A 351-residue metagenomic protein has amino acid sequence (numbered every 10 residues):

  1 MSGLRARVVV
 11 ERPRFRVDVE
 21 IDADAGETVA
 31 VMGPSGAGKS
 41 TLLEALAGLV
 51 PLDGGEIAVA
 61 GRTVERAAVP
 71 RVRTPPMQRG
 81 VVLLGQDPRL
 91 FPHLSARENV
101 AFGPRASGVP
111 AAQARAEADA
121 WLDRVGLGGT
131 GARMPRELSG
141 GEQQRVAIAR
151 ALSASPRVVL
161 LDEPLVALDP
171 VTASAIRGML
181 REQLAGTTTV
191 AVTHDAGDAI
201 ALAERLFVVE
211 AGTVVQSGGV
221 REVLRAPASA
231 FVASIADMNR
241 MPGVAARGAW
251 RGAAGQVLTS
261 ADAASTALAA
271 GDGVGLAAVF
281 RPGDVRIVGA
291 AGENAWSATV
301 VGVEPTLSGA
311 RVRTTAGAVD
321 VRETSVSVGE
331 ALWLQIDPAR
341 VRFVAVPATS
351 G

Functional and structural regions predicted by a protein language model:
S2-T28, M32-S40, A45-P51, R62-T63 (+1 more regions): Non-catalytic connector elements of ABC transporters
R7, L224-W250, A277-V279: C-terminal boundary and immediately downstream tail of ABC-type ATPase nucleotide-binding domains
A30, V72-R89, A101: ABC nucleotide-binding domain signature
V50-P51, A58, R105: A position-specific signal in ABC ATPase nucleotide-binding domains
E56-R79, P110: ABC ATPase NBD Q-loop/coupling interface
Q78, G85-L94, L165, E304: ABC ATPase nucleotide-binding domain signature
G80, H93-A228: ABC ATPase nucleotide-binding domains
